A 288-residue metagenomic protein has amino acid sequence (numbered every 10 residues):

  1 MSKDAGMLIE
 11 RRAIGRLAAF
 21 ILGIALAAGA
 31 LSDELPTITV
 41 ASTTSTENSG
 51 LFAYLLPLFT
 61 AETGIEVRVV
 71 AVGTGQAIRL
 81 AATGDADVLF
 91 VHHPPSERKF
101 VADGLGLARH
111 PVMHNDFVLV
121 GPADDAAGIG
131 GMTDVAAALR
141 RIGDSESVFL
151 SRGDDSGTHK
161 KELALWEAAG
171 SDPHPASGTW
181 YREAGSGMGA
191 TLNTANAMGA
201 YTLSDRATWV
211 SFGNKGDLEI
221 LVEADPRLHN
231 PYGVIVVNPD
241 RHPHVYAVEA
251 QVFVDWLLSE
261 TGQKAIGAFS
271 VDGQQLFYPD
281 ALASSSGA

Functional and structural regions predicted by a protein language model:
D4-A18: Bacterial N-terminal signal peptides that target proteins for export
R16-A27: Bacterial N-terminal signal peptides
A28-S32: Sec/Tat signal peptide C-region and signal peptidase I cleavage site
D33-E66, G75, R79-D85, P94 (+3 more regions): Exported/periplasmic ABC-transporter solute-binding proteins
G84, N115-D116: Short, conserved active-site loops that position catalytic residues or coordinate cofactors/metal ions across diverse
V88-H114: Acidic, polar ligand-binding/catalytic clefts
L119: Serine endopeptidase catalytic core focused on the charge-relay Asp
